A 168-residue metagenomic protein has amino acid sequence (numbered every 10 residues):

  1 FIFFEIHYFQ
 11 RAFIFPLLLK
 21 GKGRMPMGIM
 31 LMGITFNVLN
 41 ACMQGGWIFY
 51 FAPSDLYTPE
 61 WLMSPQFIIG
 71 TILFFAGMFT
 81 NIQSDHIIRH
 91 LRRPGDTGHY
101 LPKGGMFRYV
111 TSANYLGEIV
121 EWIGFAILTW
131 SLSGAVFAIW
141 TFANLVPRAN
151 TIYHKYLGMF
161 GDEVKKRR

Functional and structural regions predicted by a protein language model:
F1-W47: Hydrophobic alpha-helical segments and helix pairs
K22-G23, F49, G124, W130: Hydrophobic alpha-helical membrane context
F36, D55-R168: Hydrophobic transmembrane alpha-helices
I48-L56: Long amphipathic alpha-helical segments
